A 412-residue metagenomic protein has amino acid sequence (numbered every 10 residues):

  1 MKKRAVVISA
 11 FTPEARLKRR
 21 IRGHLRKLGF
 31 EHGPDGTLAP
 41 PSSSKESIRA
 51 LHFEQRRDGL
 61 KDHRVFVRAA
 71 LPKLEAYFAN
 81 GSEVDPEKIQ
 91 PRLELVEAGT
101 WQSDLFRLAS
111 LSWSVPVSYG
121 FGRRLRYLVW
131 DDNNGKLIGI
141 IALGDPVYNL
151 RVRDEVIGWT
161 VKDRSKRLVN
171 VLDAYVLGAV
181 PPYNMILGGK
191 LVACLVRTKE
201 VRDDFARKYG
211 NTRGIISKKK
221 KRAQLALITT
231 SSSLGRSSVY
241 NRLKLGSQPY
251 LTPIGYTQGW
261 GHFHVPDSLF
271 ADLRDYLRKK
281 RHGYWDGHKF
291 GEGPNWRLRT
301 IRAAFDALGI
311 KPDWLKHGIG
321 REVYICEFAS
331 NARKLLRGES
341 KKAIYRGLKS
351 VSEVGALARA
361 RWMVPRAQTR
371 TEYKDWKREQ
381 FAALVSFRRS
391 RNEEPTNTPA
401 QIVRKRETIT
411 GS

Functional and structural regions predicted by a protein language model:
M1-S412: Extended, composition-driven regions rather than compact fold-specific motifs
